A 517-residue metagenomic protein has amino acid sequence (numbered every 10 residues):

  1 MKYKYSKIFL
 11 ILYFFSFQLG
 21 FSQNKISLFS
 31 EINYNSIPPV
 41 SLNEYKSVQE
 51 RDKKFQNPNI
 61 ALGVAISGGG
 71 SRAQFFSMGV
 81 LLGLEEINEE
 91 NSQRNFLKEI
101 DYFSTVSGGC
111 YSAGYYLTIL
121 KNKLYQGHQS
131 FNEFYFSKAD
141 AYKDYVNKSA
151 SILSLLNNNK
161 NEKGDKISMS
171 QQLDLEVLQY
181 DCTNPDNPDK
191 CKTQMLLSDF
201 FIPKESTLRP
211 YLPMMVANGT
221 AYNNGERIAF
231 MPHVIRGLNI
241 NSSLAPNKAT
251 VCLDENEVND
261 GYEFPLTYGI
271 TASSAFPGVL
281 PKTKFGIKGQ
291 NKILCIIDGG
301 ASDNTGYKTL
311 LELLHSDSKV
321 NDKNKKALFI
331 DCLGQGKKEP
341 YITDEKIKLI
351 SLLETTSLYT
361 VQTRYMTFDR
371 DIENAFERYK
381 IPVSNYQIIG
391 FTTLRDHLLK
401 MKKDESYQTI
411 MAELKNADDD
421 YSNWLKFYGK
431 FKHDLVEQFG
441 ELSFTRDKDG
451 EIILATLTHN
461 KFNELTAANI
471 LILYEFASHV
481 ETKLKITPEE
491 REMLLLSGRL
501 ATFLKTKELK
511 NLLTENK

Functional and structural regions predicted by a protein language model:
M1-F9: Bacterial N-terminal signal peptides that target proteins for export
F9-G20: Bacterial N-terminal signal peptides
F21-K517: Catalytic domains of lipid- and phosphate-ester/thioester hydrolases
